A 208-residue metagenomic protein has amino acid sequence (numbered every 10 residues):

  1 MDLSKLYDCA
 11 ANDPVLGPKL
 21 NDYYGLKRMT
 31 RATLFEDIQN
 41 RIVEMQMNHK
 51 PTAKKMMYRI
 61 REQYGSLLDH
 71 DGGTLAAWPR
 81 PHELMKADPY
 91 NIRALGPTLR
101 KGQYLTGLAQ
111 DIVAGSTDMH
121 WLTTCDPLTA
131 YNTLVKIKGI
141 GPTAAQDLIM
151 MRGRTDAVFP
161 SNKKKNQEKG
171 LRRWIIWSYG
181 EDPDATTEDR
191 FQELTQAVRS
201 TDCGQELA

Functional and structural regions predicted by a protein language model:
M1-A208: HhH-family (HhH-GPD) DNA N-glycosylase catalytic core used in base-excision repair
